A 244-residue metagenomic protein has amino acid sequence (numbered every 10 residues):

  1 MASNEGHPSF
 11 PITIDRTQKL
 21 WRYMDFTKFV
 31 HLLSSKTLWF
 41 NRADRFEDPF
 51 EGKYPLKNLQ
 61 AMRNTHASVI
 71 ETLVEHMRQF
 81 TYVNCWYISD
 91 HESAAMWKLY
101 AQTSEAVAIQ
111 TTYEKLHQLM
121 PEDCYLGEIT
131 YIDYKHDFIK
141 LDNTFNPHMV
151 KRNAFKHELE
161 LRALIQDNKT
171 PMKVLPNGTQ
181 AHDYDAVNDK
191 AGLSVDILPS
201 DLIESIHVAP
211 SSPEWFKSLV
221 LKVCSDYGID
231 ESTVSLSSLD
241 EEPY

Functional and structural regions predicted by a protein language model:
M1-Y244: Partner-binding and oligomerization surfaces adjacent to conserved cores of proteins that assemble macromolecular
